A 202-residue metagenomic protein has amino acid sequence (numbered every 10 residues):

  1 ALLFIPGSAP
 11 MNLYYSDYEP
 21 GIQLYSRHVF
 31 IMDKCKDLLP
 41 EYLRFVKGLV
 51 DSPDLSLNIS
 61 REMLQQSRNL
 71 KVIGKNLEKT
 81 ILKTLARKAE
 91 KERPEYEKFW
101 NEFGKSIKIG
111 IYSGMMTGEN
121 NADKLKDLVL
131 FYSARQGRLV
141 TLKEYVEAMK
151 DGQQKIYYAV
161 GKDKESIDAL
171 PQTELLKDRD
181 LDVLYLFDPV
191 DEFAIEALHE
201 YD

Functional and structural regions predicted by a protein language model:
A1-D202: Conserved GHKL (Bergerat-fold) ATPase module
